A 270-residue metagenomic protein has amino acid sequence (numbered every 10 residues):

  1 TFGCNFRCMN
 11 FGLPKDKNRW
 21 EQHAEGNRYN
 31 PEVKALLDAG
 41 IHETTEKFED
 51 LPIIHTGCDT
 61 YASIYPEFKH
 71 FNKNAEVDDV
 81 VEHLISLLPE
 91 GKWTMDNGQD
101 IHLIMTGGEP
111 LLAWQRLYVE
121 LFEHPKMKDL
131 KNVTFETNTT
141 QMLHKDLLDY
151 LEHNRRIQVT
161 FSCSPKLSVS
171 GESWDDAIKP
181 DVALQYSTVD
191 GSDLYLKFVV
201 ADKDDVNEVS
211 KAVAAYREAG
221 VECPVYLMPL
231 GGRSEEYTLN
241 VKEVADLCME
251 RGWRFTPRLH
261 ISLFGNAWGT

Functional and structural regions predicted by a protein language model:
T1-I157: Conserved Radical SAM active-site core
V81, I85-H102, L111-T270: Conserved AdoMet/S-adenosylmethionine-binding subsite of the radical SAM
